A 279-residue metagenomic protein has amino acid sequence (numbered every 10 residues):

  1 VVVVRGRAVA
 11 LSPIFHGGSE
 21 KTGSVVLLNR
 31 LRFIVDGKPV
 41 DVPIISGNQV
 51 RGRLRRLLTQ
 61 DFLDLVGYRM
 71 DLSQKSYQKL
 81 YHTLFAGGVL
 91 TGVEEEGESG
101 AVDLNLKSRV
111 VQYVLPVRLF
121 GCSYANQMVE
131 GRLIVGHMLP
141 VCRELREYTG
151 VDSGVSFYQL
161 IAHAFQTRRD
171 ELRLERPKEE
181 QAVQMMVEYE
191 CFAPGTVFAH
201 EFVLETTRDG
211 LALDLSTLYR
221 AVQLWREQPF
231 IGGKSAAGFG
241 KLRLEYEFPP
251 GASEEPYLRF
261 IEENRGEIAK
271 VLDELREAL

Functional and structural regions predicted by a protein language model:
V1-L279: RNA-binding basic/glycine-rich loop and surface signature characteristic of RAMP-family CRISPR effectors
